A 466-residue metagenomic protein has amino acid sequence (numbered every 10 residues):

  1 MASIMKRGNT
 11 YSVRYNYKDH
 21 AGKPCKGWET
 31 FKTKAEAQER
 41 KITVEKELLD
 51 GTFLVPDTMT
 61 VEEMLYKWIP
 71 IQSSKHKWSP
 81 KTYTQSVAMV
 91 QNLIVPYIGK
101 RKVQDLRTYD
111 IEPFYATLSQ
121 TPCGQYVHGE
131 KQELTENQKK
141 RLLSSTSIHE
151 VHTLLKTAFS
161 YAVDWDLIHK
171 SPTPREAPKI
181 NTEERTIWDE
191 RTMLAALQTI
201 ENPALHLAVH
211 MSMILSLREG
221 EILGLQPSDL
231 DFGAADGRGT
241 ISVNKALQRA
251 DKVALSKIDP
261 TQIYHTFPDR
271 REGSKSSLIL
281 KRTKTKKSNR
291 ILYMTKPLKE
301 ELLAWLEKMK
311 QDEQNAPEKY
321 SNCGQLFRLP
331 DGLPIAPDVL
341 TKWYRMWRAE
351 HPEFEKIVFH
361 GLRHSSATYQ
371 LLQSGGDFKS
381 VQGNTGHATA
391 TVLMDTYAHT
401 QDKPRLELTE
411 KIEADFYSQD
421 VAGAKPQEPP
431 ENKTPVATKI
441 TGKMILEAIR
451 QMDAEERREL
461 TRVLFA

Functional and structural regions predicted by a protein language model:
M1, M89, L93, R101-Y109 (+3 more regions): N-terminal DNA-binding recognition helix of tyrosine site-specific recombinases/integrases
R7-S12, Y17-E112, H128, E307-N322 (+3 more regions): N-terminal DNA-binding module of tyrosine recombinases/phage integrases
P113-F114, V163-L197, P330-D331: Flexible interdomain linker/hinge and immediately adjacent N-terminus of the catalytic tyrosine-recombinase domain
G124-V127, Q198, N202-L205, L215 (+3 more regions): Short, basic (Lys/Arg/His-rich) helix/loop patches that form interaction surfaces in the mid-to-C-terminal regions
H128-L134, K179-L205, I214-L217, L225 (+1 more regions): Long, amphipathic, Lys/Arg-enriched alpha-helical "connector/arm" segment
K179-I180, I187, R238, K245-R249 (+1 more regions): Catalytic-site neighborhood detector that most strongly recognizes the C-terminal catalytic loop/helix of tyrosine
D229-G237, G375-A398, K425: Short, polar N-cap/turn motifs at the start of nucleic acid-interacting alpha helices
G233-A235, K245-N289, L298, E410-A466: C-terminal secondary-structure termini that scaffold catalytic or DNA-interacting sites
